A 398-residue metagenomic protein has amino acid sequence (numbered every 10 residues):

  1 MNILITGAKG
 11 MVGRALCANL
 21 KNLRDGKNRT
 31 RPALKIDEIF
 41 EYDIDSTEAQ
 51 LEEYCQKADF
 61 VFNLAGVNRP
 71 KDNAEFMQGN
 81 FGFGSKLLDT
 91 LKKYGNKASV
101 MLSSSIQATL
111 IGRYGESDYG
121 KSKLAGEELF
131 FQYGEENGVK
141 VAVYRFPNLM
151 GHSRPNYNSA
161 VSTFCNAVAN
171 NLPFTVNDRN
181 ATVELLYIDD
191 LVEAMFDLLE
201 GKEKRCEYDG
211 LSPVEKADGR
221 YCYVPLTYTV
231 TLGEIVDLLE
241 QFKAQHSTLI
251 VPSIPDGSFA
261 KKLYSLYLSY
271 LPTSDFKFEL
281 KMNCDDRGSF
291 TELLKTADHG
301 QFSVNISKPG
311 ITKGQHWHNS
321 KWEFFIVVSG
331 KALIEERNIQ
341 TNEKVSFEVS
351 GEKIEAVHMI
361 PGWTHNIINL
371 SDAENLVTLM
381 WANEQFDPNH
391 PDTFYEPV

Functional and structural regions predicted by a protein language model:
M1-G26: N-terminal Rossmann NAD(P)H-binding glycine-rich loop of SDR-like oxidoreductase domains
I44-G82, K86, T90-K93, Q107-Y114: NAD(P)H-binding glycine-rich loop region in Rossmannoid oxidoreductase-like domains and their noncatalytic homologs
S85-L124, G134-N137, A142: Conserved Rossmann-fold NAD(P)-dependent oxidoreductase catalytic core, especially the SDR/UDP-sugar
F131-V143, P147-V183, I188-G201: NAD(P)-dependent short-chain dehydrogenase/reductase
D197, G201-M282: Mid/C-terminal beta-alpha module of Rossmann-like enzyme folds, strongest in SDR-family dehydrogenases/epimerases
D275-Q315: A short glycine-rich, His/Asp/Glu-containing loop-to-beta-strand
N338-W363: Short acidic-glycine-tyrosine-enriched beta hairpin
T341-E343, I368-V398: Double-stranded beta-helix
